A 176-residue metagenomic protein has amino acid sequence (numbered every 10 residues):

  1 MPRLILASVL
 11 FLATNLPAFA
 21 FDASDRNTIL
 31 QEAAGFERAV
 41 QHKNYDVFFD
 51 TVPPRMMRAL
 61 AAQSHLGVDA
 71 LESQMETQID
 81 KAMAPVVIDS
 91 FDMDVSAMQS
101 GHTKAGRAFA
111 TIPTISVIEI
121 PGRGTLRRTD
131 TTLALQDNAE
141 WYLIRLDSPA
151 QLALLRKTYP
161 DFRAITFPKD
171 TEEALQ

Functional and structural regions predicted by a protein language model:
M1-L4: Positively charged n-region of N-terminal signal peptides that target proteins for export
A7-N15: Bacterial N-terminal signal peptides
A18-H42: Short, low-complexity N-terminal intrinsically disordered segments enriched in polar/charged residues
N44-L60: Short, well-ordered alpha-helical segments enriched in acidic and aromatic residues
F49, T111-I115, I144: Soluble periplasmic/extracytoplasmic beta-strand elements of cell-envelope proteins
A61-D69: Short, flexible/disordered intra-domain loops and linkers
A70-T125: Surface-exposed, charged secondary-structure patches
G124-R128, Q136-Q176: Low-complexity, intrinsically disordered terminal/linker segments enriched in charged and Gly/Pro repeats
